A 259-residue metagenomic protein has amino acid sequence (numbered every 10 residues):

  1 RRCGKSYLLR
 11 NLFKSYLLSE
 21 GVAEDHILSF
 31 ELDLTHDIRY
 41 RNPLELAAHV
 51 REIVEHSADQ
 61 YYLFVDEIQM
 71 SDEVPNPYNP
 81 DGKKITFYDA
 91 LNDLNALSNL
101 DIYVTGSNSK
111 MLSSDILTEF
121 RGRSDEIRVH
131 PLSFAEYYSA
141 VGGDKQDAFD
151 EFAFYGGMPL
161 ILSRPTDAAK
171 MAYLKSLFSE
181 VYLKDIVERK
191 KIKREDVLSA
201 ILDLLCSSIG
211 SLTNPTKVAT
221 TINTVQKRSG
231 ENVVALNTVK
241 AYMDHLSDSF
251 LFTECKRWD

Functional and structural regions predicted by a protein language model:
G4-K5: Conserved glycine(s) of the Walker
L8-L12: Hydrophobic positions on the alpha1 helix immediately C-terminal to the Walker A/P-loop
K14-H26: Post-Walker A helix-loop "phosphate-sensing" segment adjacent to the P-loop in P-loop NTPases
L28-Y61: Short glycine-rich substrate-engagement loop in P-loop NTPases that contacts/grips substrate
F64, I68-Y103: Conserved Walker B catalytic segment
S109-D125, A140-K145: Short regulatory helix/loop adjacent to the ATP-binding pocket of P-loop NTPases
G142-L183, V187-E188: Amphipathic alpha-helical "lid/sensor" segments that cap RecA-like P-loop NTPase cores
A172-D259: Accessory nucleic acid-recognition modules appended to NTPase machines
